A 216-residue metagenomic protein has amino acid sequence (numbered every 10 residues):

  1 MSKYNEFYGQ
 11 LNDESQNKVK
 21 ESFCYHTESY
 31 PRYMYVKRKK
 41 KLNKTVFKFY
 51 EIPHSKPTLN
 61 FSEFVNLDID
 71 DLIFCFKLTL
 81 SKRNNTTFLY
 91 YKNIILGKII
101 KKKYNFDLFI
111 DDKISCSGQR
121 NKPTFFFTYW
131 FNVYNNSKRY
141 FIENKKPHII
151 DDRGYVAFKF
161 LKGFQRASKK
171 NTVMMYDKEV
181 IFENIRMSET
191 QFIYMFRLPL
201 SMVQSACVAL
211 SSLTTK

Functional and structural regions predicted by a protein language model:
M1-K216: Cationic, beta-structured binding surfaces that engage anionic biopolymers and membranes
